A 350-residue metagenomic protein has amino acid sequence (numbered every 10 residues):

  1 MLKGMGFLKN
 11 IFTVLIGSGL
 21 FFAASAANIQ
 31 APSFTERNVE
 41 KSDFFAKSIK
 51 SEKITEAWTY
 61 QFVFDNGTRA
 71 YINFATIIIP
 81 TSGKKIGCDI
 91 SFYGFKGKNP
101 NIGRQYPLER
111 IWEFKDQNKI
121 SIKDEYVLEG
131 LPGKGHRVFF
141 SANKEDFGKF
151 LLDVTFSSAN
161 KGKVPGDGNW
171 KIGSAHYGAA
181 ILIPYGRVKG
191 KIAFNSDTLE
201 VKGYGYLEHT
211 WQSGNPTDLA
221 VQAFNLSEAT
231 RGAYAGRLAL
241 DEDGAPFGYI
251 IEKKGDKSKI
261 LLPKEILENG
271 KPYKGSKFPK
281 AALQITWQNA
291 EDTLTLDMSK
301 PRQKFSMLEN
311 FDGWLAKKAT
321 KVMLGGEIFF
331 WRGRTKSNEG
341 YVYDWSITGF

Functional and structural regions predicted by a protein language model:
M1-L8: N-terminal secretory signal peptides that target proteins for export/translocation
L8, L20-F21, F194: Extended hydrophobic/Leu-rich segments
T13-L20: Bacterial N-terminal signal peptides
F22-A26: Sec/Tat signal peptide C-region and signal peptidase I cleavage site
A27-F350: Structured soluble/peripheral alpha/beta segments that form catalytic or ligand/cofactor-binding pockets
